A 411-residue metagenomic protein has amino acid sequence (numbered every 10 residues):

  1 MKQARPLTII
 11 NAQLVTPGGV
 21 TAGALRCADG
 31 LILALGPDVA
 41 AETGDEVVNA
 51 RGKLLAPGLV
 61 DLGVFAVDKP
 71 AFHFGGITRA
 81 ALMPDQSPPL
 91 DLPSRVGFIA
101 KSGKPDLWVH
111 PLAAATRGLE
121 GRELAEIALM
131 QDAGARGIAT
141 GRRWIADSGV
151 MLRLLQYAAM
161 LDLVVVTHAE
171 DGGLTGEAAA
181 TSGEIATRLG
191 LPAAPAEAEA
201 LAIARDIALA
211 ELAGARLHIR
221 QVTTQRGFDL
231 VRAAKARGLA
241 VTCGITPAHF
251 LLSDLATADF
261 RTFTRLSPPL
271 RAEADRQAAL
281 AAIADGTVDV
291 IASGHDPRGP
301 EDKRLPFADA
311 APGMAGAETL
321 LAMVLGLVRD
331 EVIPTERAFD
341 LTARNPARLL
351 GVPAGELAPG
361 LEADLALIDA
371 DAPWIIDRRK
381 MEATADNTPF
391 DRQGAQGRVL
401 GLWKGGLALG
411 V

Functional and structural regions predicted by a protein language model:
M1-E42, L407: N-terminal metal-binding scaffold of metallo-dependent hydrolase/deaminase domains
K2-I9, A40-L82: Replace "His-x-His-based motif
A12, E362-V411: C-terminal cap of metal-dependent C-N hydrolases
A12, L25, G30, G52 (+14 more regions): Divalent metal-coordination and catalytic microenvironments
G75-R95, S102-E123: Metal-cofactor-binding active-site regions of metalloenzymes
L92-V109, Q156-T167, T319-M323: Alpha-helix-loop-beta-strand connector modules within alpha/beta enzyme cores
R122-I291: Histidine/acidic residue-rich metal-binding segments in metalloenzymes
R188-R216, D285, V290-I291, D296-A370: His/Asp/Glu-enriched, well-ordered alpha-helical/loop segment that forms or immediately abuts the divalent-metal
